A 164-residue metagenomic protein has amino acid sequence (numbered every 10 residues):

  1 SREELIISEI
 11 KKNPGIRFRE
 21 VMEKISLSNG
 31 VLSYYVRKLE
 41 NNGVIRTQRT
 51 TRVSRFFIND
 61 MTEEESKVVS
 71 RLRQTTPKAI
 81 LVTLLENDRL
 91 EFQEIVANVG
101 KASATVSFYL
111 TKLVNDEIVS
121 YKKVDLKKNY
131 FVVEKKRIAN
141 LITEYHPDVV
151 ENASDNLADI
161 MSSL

Functional and structural regions predicted by a protein language model:
S1-E3, R17, Q48-T75, V124-H146: Short, cationic-aromatic polyanion-contact patches
S1-K12, A79-T83, S103, K112-L164: Long, low-complexity, charge-rich intrinsically disordered regions
N13-R17, N87-E91: Short capping segments at the starts of secondary-structure elements
R17-M61: Acidic (E/D-rich), amphipathic helical modules within compact regulatory domains
E20-K24, E94-V99: A short acidic, leucine-rich amphipathic alpha-helix
L27-K38, G100-V114: Short amphipathic alpha-helical interaction segments
R89-I95, K101, T105: Extended, charged alpha-helical interaction scaffolds
